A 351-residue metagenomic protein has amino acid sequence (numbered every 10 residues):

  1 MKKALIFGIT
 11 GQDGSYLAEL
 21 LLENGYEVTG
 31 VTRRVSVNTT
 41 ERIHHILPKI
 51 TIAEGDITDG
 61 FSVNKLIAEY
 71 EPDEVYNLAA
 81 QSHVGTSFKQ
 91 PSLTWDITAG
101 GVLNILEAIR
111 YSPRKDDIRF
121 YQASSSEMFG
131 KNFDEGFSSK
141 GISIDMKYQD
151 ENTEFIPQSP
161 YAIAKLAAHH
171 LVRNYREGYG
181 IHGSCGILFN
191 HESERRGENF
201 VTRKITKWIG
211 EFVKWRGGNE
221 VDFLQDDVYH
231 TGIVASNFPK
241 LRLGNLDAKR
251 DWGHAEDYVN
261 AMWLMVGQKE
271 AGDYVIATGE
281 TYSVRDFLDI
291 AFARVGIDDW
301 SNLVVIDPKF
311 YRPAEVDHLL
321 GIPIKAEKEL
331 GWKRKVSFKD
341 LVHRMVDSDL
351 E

Functional and structural regions predicted by a protein language model:
M1-H191, E256, M262, V266 (+2 more regions): N-terminal Rossmann-like NAD(P)+-binding domain of SDR-like oxidoreductases, especially those catalyzing
L17-E23, G30-V31, G55-T58, R196 (+1 more regions): C-terminal substrate-binding subdomain of Rossmann-fold SDR/epimerase-dehydratase oxidoreductases
